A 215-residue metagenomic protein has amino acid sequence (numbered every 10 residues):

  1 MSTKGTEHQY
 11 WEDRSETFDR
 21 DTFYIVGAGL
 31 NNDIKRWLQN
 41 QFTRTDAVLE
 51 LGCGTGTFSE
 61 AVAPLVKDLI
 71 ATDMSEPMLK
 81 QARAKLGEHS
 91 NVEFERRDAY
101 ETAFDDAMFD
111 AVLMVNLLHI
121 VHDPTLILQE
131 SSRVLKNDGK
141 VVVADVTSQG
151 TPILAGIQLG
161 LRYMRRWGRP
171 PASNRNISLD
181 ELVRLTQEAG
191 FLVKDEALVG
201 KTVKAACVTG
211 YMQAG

Functional and structural regions predicted by a protein language model:
M1-T43, T57, Q81, K85 (+1 more regions): Conserved class I S-adenosyl-L-methionine
D21-Y24, A144-A189, K194-T202, A206: C-terminal alpha-helical "lid/dimerization" subdomain adjacent to the S-adenosyl-L-methionine
A47, G139-K140: Short glycine-centered segments of the SAM/dcSAM-binding site in methyltransferase folds
L49, G54-E101: Class I SAM-dependent methyltransferase SAM/SAH-binding core
Y100-V112: A short acidic, Gly/Pro-enriched loop at the edge of an enzyme's catalytic core that lines a small-molecule cofactor
A111-D123: A short SAM/SAH-binding and catalytic strip from SAM-dependent methyltransferases
T125-N137: A short glycine-rich, Lys/Arg-flanked "PGG" loop and its adjoining helix->strand segment in the class I
V208-G215: C-terminal lobe and adjacent flexible extensions of AdoMet/dcAdoMet transferase-like proteins
